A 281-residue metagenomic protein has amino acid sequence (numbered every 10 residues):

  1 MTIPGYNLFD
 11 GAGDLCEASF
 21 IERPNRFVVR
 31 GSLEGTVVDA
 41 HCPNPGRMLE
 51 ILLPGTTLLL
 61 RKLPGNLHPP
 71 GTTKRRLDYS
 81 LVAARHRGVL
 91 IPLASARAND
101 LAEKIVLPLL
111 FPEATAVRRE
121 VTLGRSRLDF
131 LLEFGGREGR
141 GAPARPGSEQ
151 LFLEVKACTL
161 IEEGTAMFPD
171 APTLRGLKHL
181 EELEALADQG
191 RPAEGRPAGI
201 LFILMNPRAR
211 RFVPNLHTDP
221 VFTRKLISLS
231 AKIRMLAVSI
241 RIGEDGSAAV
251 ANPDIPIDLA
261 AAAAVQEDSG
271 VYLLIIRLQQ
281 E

Functional and structural regions predicted by a protein language model:
M1-A12, K104-L110: Short boundary/loop segments of OB/S1/cold-shock single-stranded nucleic-acid-binding domains
A18, A102, L128-G139, P146-P169 (+1 more regions): Conserved catalytic cores of phosphodiester-cleaving nucleases, focusing on short active-site segments
E22, K62-T72: Short, charged beta-turn/beta-strand-edge "cap" motif at the junction between a beta-strand and an adjacent loop
N25-R30: Short aromatic-glycine-enriched beta-strand elements
G46-L59: Short nucleic-acid-contacting surface segments enriched for D/E, G, S/T with interspersed K/R
L49, R85-R119, E138-R140, A144-R145: Acidic-basic catalytic patches of nuclease active cores, encompassing PD-(D/E)XK and other metal-cofactor nuclease
V155-L177, E181-D219, S239-R241: Nucleic-acid nuclease catalytic cores
M205-E281: Domain-level recognition of nuclease-like catalytic cores that cleave nucleotide substrates
